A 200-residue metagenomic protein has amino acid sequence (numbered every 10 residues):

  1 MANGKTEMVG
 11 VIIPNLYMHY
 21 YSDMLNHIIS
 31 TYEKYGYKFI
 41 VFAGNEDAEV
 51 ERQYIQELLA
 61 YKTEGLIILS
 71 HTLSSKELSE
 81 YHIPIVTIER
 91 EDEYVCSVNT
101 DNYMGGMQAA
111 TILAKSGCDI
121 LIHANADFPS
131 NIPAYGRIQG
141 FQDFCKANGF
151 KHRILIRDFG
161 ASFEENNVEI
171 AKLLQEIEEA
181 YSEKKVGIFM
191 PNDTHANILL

Functional and structural regions predicted by a protein language model:
G4-T111, K115, I177-E179: Alpha-helical recognition/docking segments in bacterial nutrient-uptake and carbohydrate-utilization systems
S30-Y35, I83-V86, E91-L200: Bacterial carbohydrate/catabolite-sensing allosteric modules
